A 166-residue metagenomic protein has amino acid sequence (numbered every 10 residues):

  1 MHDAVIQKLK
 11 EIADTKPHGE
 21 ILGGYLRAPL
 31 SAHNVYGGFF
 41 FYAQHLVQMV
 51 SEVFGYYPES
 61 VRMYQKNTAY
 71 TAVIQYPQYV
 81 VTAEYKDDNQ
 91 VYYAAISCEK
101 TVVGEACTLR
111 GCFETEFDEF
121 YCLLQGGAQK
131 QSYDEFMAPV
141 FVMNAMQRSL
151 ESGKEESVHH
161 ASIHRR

Functional and structural regions predicted by a protein language model:
M1-Y36: A contiguous active-site-proximal alpha/beta segment in oxidoreductase catalytic domains
A4, F41, Q131: Residue-level signal for the nucleotide or nucleotide-sugar donor/cofactor binding architecture
I6, L46-V47, E114-F117, M143: A general structural signal for well-ordered alpha-helical segments in protein cores
L9, E119-F120, M146: Generic hydrophobic alpha-helical segments
L22-V91, D134-F141, I163: Rossmann-like dinucleotide-binding domain that binds NAD(P)(H)
P77-V81, K100-V103, K154: Short acidic/polar mixed-charge low-complexity motifs
D88-A128: Interdomain hinge/lid region at the active-site interface of Rossmann-like NAD(P)-dependent oxidoreductases
L123-R166: C-terminal helix-rich "cap/oligomerization" subdomain common to oxidoreductases
